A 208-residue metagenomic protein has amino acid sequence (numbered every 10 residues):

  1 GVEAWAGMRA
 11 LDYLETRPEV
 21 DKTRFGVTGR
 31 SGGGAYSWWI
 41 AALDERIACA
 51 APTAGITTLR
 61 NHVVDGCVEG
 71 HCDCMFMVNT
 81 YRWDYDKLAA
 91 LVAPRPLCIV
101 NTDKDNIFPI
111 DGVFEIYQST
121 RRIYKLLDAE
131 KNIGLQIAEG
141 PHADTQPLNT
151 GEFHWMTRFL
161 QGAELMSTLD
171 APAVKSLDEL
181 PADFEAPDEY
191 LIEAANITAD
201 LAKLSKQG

Functional and structural regions predicted by a protein language model:
G1-R30, I47: Gly/Ser-rich "nucleophile elbow"/oxyanion-hole loop immediately N-terminal to the catalytic nucleophile in hydrolases
V2, A48-A90, P94, D103-Y117 (+1 more regions): Mobile cap/lid helix-loop segments that gate and shape the active-site cleft of serine hydrolases
D12, W38, D86-K87, H154: Active-site phosphate/pyrophosphate- and oxyanion-stabilizing loops and adjacent acidic/basic residues in soluble
D21-R24, E45-C49, A93-L97, E130-N132: Loop/turn elements at helix/coil->beta-strand transitions in domains of secreted/extracellular proteins
T28, T53-A54, V100, A138: Alpha/beta-hydrolase-fold catalytic nucleophile elbow
G29-G33, S37: Gly/Ala-rich beta-loop-alpha elbow adjacent to hydrolase catalytic centers
W39-L43: Active-site signature of alpha/beta-hydrolase-fold catalytic machinery across serine- and Asp/Cys-nucleophile hydrolases
K87, A93-R95, V100-G208: Alpha/beta-hydrolase-fold serine-hydrolase catalytic core, especially in secreted/extracellular enzymes
